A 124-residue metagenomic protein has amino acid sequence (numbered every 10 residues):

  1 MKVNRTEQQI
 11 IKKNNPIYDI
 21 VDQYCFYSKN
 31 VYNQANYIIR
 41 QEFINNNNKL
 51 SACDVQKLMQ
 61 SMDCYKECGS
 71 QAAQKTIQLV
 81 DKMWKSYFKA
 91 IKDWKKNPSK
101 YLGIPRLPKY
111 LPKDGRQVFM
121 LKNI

Functional and structural regions predicted by a protein language model:
M1-I124: Nucleic-acid substrate recognition interfaces
